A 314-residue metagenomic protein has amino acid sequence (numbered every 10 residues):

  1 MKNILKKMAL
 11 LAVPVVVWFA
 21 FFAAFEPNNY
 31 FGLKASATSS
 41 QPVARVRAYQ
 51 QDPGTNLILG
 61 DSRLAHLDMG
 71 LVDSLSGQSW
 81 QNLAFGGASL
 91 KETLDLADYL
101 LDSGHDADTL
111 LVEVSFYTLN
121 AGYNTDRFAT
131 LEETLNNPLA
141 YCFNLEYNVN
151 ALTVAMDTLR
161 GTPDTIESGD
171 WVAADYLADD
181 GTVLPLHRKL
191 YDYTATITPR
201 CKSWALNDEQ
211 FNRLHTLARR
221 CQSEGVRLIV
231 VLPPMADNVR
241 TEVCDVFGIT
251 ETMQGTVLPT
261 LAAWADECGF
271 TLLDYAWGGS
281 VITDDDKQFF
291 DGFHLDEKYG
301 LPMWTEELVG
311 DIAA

Functional and structural regions predicted by a protein language model:
K6-E26: Hydrophobic membrane-insertion alpha-helices, especially the h-region of bacterial N-terminal signal peptides
F25-R45: Alpha-helical transmembrane signal-anchor/signal-peptide segments
Q41-L67: Short extracytoplasmic
R63-N144: Membrane-embedded segments
L94, N207-H215, T250-L261, P302-T305: Well-ordered, non-membrane alpha-helical segments in soluble/globular domains
L111-V114, Y123-R227, P233: Secreted/periplasmic serine-hydrolase-like ester/acetyl group-modifying domain
N238-L273: Substrate-gating cap/lid alpha-helix
K287-A314: Histidine-centered active-site loop/cap adjacent to the catalytic His in serine esterases/O-acetyl transfer systems
